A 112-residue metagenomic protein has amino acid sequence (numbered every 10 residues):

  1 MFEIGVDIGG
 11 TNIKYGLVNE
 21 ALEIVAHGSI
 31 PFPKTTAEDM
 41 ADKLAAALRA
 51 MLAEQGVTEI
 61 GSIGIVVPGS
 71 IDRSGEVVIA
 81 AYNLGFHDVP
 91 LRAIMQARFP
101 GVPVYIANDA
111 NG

Functional and structural regions predicted by a protein language model:
F2-D42, A46, T58, V77-V78: Short glycine-rich, Thr/Ser-proximal phosphate-binding strand/loop in the N-terminal lobe of ATP-dependent enzymes
T11, P68-I71: Short glycine-rich anion-binding loops that position phosphate/pyrophosphate groups of nucleotides and phosphorylated
L22, I63-V67: A conserved beta-strand/loop capping segment in the N-terminal third of enzymes that catalyze redox or closely related
E38, D42-A45, R49, T58-I63 (+1 more regions): Glycine-rich phosphate-binding loop and adjoining helix at the ATP-binding site of ATP-dependent phosphoryl-transfer
Q55: Short, acidic, metal-binding catalytic loop of nucleotide-sugar glycosyltransferases
